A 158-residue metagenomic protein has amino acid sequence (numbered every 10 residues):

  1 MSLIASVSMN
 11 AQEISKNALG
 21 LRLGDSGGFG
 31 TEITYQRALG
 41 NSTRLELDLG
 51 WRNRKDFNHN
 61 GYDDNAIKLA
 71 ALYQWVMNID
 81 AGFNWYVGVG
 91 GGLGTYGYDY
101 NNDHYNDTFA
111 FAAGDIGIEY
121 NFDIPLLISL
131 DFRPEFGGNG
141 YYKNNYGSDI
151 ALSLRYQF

Functional and structural regions predicted by a protein language model:
S6-A11: Sec/Tat signal peptide C-region and signal peptidase I cleavage site
Q12-L19: Cleaved targeting-peptide boundary
L19-I33, W51-N65, A81, G138-G147: Solvent-exposed loop/turn segments connecting transmembrane beta-strands in outer-membrane beta-barrel proteins
R37-L130, Y156: Gram-negative (and chloroplast) outer-membrane scaffold detector with strong preference for beta-barrel transmembrane
G97, F136-G138: Short, solvent-exposed loop/turn segments at secondary-structure junctions
R133: C-terminal binding/interaction regions
Y146-F158: Outer-membrane beta-barrel "beta-signal"
